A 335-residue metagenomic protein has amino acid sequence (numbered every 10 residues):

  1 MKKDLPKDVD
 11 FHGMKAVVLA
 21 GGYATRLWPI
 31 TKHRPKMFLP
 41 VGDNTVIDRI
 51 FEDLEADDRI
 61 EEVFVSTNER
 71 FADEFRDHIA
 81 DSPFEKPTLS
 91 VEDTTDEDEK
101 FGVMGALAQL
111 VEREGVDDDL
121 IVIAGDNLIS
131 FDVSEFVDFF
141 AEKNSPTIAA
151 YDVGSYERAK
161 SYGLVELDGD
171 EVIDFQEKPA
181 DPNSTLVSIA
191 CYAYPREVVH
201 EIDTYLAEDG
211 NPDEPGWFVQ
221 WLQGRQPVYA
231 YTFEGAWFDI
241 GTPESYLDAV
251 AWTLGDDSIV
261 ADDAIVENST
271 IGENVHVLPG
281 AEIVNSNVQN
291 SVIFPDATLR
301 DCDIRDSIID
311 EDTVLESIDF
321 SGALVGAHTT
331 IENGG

Functional and structural regions predicted by a protein language model:
M1-V18, R26, L39-P40, N44-A124 (+4 more regions): Conserved N-terminal catalytic core of the sugar/cofactor nucleotidyltransferase
Y23, D126-N127: Active-site metal-binding loops of divalent metal-dependent hydrolases
K32-M37: Short alpha-helical oligomerization interface
I121, L128, S134-A141, G154 (+1 more regions): Catalytic-core segments of class I nucleotidyltransferases/pyrophosphorylases that form NMP-activated intermediates
K143-D152: A short, conserved acidic/glycine-rich loop-to-beta-strand motif that forms the donor nucleotide-sugar/metal
I148, L164-E166, C191-A193, I308: Conserved hydrophobic/aromatic beta-strand scaffold that supports enzyme active sites
F238, P243-N274: Oxyanion-binding "anion nests"
I259-G335: Structural signal for interior beta-strand "rungs" in well-ordered beta-sheet cores of soluble enzyme domains
